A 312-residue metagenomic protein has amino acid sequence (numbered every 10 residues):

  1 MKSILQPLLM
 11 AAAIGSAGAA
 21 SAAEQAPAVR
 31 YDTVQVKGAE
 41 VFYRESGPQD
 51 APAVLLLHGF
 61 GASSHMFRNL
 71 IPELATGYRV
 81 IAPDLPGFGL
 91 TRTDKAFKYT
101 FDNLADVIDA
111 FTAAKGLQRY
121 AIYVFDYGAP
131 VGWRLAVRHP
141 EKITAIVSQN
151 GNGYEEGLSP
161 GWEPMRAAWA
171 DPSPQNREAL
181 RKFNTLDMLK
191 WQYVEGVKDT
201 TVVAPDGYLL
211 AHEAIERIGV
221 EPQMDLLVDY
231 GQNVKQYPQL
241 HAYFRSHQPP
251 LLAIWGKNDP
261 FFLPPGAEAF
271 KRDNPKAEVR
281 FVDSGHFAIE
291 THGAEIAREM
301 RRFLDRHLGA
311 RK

Functional and structural regions predicted by a protein language model:
M1-I4: Positively charged n-region of N-terminal signal peptides that target proteins for export
P7-S16: Bacterial N-terminal signal peptides
G18-A22: Sec/Tat signal peptide C-region and signal peptidase I cleavage site
A23-V29, T33, G38-V41, S46 (+8 more regions): Flexible "cap/lid" subdomain of the alpha/beta-hydrolase fold that forms the substrate-access gate
A51-H58: Short beta-strand element of the alpha/beta-hydrolase
G59-A62, D126: Active-site glycine-rich loops that stabilize anionic/oxyanionic intermediates across multiple enzyme folds
G61-N69, V80: Serine-hydrolase catalytic-loop signature spanning alpha/beta hydrolases and amidase-signature enzymes
A75-D84: Active-site machinery of serine-nucleophile hydrolases
